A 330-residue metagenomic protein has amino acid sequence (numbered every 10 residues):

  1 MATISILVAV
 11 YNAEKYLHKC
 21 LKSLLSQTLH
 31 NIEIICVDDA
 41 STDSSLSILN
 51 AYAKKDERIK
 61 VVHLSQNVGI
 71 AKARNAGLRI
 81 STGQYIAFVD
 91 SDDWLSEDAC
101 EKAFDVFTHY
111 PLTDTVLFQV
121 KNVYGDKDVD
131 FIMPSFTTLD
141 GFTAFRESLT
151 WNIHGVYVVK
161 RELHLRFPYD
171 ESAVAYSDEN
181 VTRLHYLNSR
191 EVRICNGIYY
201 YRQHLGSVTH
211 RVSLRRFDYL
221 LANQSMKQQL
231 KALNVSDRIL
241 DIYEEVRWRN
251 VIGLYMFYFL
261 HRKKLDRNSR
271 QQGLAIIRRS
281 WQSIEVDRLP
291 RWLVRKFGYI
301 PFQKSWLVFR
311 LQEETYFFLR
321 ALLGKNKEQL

Functional and structural regions predicted by a protein language model:
A2-L7, L25-C36, S44, D56-K60: Short loop->beta transition adjacent to catalytic acidic/histidine clusters or analogous donor-positioning motifs
N12-S26: Short, well-formed alpha-helical segments that are part of the catalytic scaffolds of diverse glycosyltransferases
S23, D38-I48, Q66, D90: A conserved acidic beta->alpha catalytic loop
L64-S81, F88: Glycine-rich, basic loop-to-helix element that forms the pyrophosphate-binding segment of sugar-nucleotide handling
S96-P168: Flexible acidic/His/Gly-enriched loops in nucleotide-sugar-dependent glycosyltransferase catalytic domains
G141-Y219: Conserved nucleotide-sugar donor-binding catalytic segment
G197-H204, R211-R238, N250-I284: Catalytic core of nucleotide-sugar-dependent glycosyltransferases
K263-L330: Membrane-interface aromatic/basic loop that binds lipid-linked glycans or pyrophosphate carriers, typified by
